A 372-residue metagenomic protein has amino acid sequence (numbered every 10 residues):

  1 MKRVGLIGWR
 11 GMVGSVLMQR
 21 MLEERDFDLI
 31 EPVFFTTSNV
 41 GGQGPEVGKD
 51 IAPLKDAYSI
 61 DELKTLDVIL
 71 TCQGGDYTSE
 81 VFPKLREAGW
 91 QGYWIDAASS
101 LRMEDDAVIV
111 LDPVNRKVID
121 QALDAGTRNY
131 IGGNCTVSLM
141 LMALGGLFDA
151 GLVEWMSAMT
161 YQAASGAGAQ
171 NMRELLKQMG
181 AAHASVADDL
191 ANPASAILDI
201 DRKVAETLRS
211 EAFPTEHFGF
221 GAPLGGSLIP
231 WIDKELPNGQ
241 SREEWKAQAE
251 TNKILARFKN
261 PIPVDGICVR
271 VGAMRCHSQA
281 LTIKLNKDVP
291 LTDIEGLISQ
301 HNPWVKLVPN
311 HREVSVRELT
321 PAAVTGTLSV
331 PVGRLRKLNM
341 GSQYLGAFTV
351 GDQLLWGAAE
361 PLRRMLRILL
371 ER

Functional and structural regions predicted by a protein language model:
M1-G219, K259-P263, V330-P331, L335-M340 (+2 more regions): N-terminal Rossmann-like NAD(P) cofactor-binding subdomain of oxidoreductases, focused on the glycine-rich
I69, A164-R372: Charged docking surfaces used in two-component/phosphorelay signaling
